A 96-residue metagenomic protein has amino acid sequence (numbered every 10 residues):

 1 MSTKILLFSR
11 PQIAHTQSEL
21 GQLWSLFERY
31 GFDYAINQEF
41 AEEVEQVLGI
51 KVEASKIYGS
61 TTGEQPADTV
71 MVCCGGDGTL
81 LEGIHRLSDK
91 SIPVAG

Functional and structural regions predicted by a protein language model:
M1-I5: Extreme N-terminal starter segment of soluble prokaryotic enzymes
S9: Glycine-rich phosphate/diphosphate-binding loop of Rossmann-like nucleotide-binding domains
Q12-T16, E42-E43, V47-G96: Small-residue-rich beta-alpha loop regions that form the catalytic core of phosphotransfer and lipid-active enzymes
Q22-F32: A short, Lys/Arg-enriched amphipathic alpha-helix followed by its capping loop at the start of a domain
F32-F40: Short internal beta-strands
